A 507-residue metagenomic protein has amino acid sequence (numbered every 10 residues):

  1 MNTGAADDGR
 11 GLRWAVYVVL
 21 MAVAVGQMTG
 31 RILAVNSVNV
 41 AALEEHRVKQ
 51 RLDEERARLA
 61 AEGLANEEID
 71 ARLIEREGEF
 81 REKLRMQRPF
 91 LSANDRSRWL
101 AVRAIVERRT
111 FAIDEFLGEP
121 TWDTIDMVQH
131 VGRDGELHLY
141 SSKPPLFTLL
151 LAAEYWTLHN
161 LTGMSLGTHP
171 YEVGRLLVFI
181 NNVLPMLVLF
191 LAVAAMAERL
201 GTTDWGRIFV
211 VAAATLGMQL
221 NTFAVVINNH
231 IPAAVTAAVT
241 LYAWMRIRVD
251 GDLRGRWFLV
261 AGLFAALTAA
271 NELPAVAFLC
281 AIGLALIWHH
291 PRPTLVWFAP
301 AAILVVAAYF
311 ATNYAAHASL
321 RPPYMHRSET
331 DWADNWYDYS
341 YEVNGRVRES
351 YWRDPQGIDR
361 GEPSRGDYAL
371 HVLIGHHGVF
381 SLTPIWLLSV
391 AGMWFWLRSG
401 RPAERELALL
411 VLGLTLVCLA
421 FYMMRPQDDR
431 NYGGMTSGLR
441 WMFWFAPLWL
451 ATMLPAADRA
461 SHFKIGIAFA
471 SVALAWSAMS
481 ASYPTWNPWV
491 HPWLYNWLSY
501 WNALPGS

Functional and structural regions predicted by a protein language model:
M1-E79, F90, E198, H290-A301 (+1 more regions): Start-transfer (signal-anchor) and selected internal transmembrane alpha helices of multi-pass inner/ER membrane
N2-G4, A192-V193, G283-L284, S381-R405 (+2 more regions): Hydrophobic, aromatic-rich transmembrane alpha-helices and their immediate juxtamembrane boundary segments
V102, V210-V211, T215, R256-E272 (+3 more regions): Membrane-interface alpha helices of multi-pass inner-membrane proteins
L161-H169, V188-L216, A234-V235, G251-V260: Transmembrane-helix signature of polytopic, membrane-embedded enzymes that assemble or transfer cell-envelope glycans
T222-P232, G378: Short acidic/glycine- and proline-prone juxtamembrane loop motifs at membrane-interface regions of multi-pass membrane
P232-G251, W257-A265, L279-G283, L448-T452: Specific aromatic-rich, kink-prone transmembrane helix
A243-V249, A277-A311, V390-E404: Perimembrane helix-loop-helix junctions
L295-G392, L414-R425, W476-P484: Membrane-lumen/periplasm interface segments of specific transmembrane helices in polyprenyl phosphate-linked
